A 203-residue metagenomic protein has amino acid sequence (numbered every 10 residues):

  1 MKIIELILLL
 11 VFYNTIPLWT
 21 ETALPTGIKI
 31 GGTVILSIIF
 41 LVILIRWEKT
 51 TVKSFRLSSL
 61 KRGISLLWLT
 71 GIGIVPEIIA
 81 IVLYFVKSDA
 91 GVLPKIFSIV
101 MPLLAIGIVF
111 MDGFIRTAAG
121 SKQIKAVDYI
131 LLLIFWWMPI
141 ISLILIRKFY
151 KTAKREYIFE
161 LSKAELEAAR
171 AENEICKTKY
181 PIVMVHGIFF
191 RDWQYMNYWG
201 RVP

Functional and structural regions predicted by a protein language model:
M1-M184, I188-R201: Flexible, membrane-associating and regulatory peripheral segments of lipid-active enzymes
